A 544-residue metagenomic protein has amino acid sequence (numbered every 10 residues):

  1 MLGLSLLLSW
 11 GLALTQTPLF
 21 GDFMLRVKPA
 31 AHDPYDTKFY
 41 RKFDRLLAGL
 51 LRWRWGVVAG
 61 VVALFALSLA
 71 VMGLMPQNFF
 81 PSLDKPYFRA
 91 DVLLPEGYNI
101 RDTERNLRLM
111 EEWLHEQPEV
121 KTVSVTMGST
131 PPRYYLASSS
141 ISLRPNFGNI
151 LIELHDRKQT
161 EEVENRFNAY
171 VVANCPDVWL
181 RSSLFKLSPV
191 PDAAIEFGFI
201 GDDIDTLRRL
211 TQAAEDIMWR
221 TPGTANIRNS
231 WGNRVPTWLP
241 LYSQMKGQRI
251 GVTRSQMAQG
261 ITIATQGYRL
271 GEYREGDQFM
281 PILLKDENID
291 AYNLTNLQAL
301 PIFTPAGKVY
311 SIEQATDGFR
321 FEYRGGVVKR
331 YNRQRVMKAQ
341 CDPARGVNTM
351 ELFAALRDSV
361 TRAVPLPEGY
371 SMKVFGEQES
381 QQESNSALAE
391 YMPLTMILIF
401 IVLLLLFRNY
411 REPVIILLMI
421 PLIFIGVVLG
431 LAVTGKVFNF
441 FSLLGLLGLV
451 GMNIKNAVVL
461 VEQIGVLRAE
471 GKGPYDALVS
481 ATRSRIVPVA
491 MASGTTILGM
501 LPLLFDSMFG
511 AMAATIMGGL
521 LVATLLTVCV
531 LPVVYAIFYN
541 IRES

Functional and structural regions predicted by a protein language model:
M1-A31, I150, L422, N456 (+3 more regions): Transmembrane alpha-helices and their membrane-interface boundaries in multi-pass membrane transporters and channels
M1-G3, F39-R54, P76, F80 (+7 more regions): Alpha-helical membrane-interface segments at transmembrane helix boundaries
L4, L398-R485, A490-F509, G518-V522 (+2 more regions): Hydrophobic transmembrane alpha-helices and their membrane-interface caps in long multi-pass transport proteins
H32-P81, L107, K121: Signature of alpha-helical transmembrane segments and their immediate interfacial
V62-Y98, Y134, W179, L184 (+3 more regions): Transmembrane helices with small-residue packing motifs
P86-E96, A137-D156, P189-R209, P236-Q248 (+3 more regions): Short, hydrophobic beta-strand segments
R101-V190, D216, M245-T265: Solvent-exposed, membrane-proximal periplasmic/extracellular interface segments of envelope transport and secretion
R208, E215-T395, I399, L404-F407 (+1 more regions): Extracytoplasmic/periplasmic membrane-proximal domains and adjacent transmembrane bundles of envelope biogenesis
